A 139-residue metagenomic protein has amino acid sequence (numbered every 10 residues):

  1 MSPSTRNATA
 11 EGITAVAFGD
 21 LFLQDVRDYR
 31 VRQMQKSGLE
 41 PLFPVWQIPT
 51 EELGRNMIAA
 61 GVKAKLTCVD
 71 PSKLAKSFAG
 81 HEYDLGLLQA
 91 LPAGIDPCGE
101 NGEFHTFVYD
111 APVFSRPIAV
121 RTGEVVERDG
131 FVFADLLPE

Functional and structural regions predicted by a protein language model:
M1-E139: Nucleotide-activated chemistry modules centered on ATP-dependent adenylation/adenylyltransferase
